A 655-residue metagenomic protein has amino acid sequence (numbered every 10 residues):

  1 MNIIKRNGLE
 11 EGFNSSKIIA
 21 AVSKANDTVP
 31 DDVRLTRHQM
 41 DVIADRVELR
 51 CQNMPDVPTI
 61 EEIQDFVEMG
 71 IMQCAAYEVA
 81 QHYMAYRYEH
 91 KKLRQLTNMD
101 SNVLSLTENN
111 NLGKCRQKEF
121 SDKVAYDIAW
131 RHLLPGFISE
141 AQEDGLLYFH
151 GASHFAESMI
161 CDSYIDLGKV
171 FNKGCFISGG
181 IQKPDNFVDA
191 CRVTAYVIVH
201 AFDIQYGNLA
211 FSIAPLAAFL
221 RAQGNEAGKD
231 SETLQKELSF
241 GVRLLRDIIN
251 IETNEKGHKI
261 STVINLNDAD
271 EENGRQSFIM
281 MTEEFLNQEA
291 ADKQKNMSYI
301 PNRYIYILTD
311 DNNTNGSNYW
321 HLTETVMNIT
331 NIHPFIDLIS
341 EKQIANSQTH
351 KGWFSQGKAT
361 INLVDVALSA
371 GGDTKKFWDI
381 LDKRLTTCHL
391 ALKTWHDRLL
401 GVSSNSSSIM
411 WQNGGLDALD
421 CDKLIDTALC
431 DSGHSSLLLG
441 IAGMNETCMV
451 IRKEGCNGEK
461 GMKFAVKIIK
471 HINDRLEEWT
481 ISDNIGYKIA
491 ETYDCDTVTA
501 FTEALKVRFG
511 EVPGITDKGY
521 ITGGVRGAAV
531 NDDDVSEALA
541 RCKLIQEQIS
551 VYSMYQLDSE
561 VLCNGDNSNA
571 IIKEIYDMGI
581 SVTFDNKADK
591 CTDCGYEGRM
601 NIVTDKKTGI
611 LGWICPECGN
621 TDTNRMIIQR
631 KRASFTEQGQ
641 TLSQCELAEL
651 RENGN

Functional and structural regions predicted by a protein language model:
M1-L106, A648-G654: Charged, amphipathic alpha-helical regulatory modules used for macromolecular assembly or allosteric control
G12, V33, R37-H38, Q235 (+3 more regions): Alpha-solenoid helical-repeat scaffolds
R34-L35, P58-I63, V79-A85, N208 (+4 more regions): Short coil/turn segments at secondary-structure boundaries
E89-L93, D100-H434, E454, G458-I628: Conserved catalytic cores of very large enzyme subunits
W353, A428-C448, N624-L642: Conserved phosphate/anionic-ligand binding catalytic regions in large, soluble enzymes, centered on
I614, T621, I627, S634-N655: Intrinsic, low-complexity terminal and presequence regions
